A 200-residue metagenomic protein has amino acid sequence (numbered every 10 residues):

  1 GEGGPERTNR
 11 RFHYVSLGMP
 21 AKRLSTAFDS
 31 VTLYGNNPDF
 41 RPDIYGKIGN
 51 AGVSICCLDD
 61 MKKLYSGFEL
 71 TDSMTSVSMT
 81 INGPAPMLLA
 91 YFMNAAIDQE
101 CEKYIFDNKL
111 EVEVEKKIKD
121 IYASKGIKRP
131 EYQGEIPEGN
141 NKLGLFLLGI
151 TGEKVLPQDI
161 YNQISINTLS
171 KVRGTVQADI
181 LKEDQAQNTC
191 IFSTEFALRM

Functional and structural regions predicted by a protein language model:
G1-M200: Catalytic alpha/beta active-site cores
